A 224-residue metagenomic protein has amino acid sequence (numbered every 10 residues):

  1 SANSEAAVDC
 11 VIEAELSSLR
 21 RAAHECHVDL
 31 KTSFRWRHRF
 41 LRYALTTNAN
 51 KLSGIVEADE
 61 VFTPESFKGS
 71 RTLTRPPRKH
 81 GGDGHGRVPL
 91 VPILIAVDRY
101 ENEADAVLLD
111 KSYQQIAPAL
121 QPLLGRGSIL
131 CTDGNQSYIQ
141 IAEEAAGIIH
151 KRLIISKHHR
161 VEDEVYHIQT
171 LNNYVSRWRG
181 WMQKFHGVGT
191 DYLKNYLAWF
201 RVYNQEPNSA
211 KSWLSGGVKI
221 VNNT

Functional and structural regions predicted by a protein language model:
S1-T224: Residue-level recognition of single "structural anchor" positions that define or cap local secondary structure
